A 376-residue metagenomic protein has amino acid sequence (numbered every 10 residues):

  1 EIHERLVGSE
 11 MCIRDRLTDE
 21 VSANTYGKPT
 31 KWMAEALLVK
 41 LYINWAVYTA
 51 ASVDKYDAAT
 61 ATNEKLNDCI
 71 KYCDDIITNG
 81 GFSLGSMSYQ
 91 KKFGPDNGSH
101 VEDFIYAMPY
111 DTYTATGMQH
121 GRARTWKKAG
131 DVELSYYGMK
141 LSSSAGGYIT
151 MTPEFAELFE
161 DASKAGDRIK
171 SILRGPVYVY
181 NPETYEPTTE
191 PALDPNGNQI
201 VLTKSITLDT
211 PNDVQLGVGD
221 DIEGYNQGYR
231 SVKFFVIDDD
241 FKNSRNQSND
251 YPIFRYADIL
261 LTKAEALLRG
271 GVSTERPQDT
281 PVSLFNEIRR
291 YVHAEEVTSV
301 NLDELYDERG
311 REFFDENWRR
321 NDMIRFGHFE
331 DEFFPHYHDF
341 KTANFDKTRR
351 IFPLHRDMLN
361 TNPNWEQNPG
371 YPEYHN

Functional and structural regions predicted by a protein language model:
E1-G8, C12: Single conserved hydrophobic/aromatic residue that forms the stacking wall/gate of nucleotide- or nucleobase-binding
E10-R16, C73-L84, I288-R289: Long, well-ordered core segments of solenoidal/helical folds
R14-G27: Flexible helix-coil transition and linker loops at the boundaries of alpha-helical arrays
K28-T210, F333: An aromatic- and glycine-enriched ligand-binding surface/loop that stacks and positions planar moieties
N44, Y48-A51, T62, T262 (+2 more regions): Alpha-helix C-terminal capping/termination sites
K92-I149, N243-I253, V282-R289, H293-N376: Long, intrinsically disordered, low-complexity segments
D167-I288: C-terminal substrate/ligand-recognition segments
